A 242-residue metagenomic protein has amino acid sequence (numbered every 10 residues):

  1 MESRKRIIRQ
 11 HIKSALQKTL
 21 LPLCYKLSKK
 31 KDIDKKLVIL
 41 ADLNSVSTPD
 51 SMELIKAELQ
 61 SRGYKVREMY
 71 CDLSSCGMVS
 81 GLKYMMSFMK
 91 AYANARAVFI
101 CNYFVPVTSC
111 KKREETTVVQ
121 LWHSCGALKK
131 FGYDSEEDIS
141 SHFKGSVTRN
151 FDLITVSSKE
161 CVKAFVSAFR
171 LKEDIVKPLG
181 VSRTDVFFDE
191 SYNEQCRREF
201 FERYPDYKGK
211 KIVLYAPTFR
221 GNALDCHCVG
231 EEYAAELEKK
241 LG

Functional and structural regions predicted by a protein language model:
M1-I39, L43-N44: Membrane-proximal basic amphipathic "stem/tether" segments
T19-P22, V79-S87, E199, R203-Y204: Glycine-rich, highly charged phosphate/nucleotide-binding loops
K26-L27, F88, V107-T108, H142-F143 (+2 more regions): Generic recognition of flexible, low-complexity loop/linker segments
I33-D34, S61, F200: N-terminal anchoring/stem segment of glycosyltransferases
D34-L37, T116, K210-V213: Nucleotide donor/acceptor-binding cores
L37-S191: Active-site and donor-binding regions of nucleotide-sugar-utilizing enzymes
P49-E58, R183-G242: Conserved catalytic-core segment of nucleotide-activated headgroup transferases in glycan assembly
